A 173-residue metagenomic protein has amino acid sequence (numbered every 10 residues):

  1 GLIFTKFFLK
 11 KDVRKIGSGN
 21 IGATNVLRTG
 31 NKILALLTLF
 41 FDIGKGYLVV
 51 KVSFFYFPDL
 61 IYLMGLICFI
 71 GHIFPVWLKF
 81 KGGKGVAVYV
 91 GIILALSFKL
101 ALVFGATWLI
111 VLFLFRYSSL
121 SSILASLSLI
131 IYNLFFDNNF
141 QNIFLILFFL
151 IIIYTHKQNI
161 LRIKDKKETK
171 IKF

Functional and structural regions predicted by a protein language model:
G1-I3, G65-V76, I152-I160: Transmembrane alpha-helical segments that form the membrane-embedded catalytic/substrate-channel core of multi-pass
L2-L34, N159-F173: Cytosolic, membrane-interface loops and tails of multi-pass inner-membrane proteins
K6, F69-F80, V111-R116: Transmembrane alpha-helix interface/packing and boundary motifs in multi-pass membrane proteins, characterized by
D12-A23, L78-V88, Y117-A125: Short, non-helical or kinked segments that cap or interrupt transmembrane helices
L27-G30, S53-F57, G71, V86-F115 (+1 more regions): Interfacial segments of multi-pass membrane proteins
L34-L36, K45-V76, W108-L109: Nucleotide and nucleotide-moiety/phosphate-recognizing core
A35-L36, I61-L66, V90, A101-A106 (+2 more regions): Hydrophobic alpha-helical transmembrane segments
I93, L120-F173: Multi-pass membrane proteins that catalyze or facilitate reactions on polyprenyl-/lipid-phosphate substrates and their
